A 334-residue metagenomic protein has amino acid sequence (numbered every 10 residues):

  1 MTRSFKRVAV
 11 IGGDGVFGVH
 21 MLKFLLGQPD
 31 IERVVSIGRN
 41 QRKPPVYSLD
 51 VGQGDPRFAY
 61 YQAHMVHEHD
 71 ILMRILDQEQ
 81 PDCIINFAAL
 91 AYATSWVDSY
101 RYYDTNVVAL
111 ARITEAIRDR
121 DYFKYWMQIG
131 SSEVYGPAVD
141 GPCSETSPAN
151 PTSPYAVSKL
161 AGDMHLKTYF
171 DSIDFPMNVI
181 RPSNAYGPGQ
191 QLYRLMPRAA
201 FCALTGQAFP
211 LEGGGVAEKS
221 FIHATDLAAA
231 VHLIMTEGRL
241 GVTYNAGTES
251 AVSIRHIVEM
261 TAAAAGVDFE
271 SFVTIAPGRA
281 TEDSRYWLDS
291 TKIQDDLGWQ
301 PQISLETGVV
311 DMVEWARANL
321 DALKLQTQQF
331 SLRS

Functional and structural regions predicted by a protein language model:
V8-G27: N-terminal Rossmann NAD(P)H-binding glycine-rich loop of SDR-like oxidoreductase domains
D30-K43: Conserved glycine-rich Rossmann-like NAD(P)H-binding loop of the short-chain dehydrogenase/reductase
S36, A203-S334: C-terminal substrate-binding subdomain of Rossmann-fold SDR/epimerase-dehydratase oxidoreductases
Q62-T105: NAD(P)H-binding glycine-rich loop region in Rossmannoid oxidoreductase-like domains and their noncatalytic homologs
N86, A111-P154: Conserved Rossmann-fold NAD(P)-dependent oxidoreductase catalytic core, especially the SDR/UDP-sugar
R101-A109, A149, S153, V157-S158: Glycine-rich NAD(P)-binding loop of the Rossmann-fold in SDR/ketoreductase-type enzymes
Y135-G136, S153-P154, N178-L195: Flexible, glycine-rich beta-alpha linker
P137, T152-N178, L204: Active-site Tyr-X1-5-Lys
